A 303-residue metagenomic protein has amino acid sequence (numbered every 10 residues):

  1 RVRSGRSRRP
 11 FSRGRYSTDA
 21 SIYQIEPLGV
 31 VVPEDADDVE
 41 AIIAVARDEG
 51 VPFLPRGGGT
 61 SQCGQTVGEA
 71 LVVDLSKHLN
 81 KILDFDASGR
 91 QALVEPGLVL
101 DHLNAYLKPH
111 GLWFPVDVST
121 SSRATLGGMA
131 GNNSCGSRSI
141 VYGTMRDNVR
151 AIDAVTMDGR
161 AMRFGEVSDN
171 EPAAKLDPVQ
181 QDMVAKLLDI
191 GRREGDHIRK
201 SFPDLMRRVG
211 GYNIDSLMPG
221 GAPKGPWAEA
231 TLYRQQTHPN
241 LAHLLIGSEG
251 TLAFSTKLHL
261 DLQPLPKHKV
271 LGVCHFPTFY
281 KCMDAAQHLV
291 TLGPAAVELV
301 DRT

Functional and structural regions predicted by a protein language model:
R1-D48, G58-R90, S119, Y142 (+1 more regions): N-terminal flexible segment immediately upstream of the FAD-binding catalytic core in FAD-dependent oxidoreductases
S4-R6, F114, V297: Generic structural signal for residues in well-ordered beta-strands
R8-F11, D117-T120, F202, V300-D301: Short coil/turn segments at secondary-structure boundaries
V51-P52, W113, A295-A296: Residue-level detector of anion-binding/catalytic polar loops
F53-P55, Q62, L103, C282-A285 (+1 more regions): Extended, hydrophobic alpha-helical segments in both membrane/secreted and soluble proteins
I82-L83, V94-T291: FAD-binding subdomain of flavoenzyme oxidoreductases
T291-T303: Terminal amphipathic helices with adjacent charged low-complexity linkers/tails
